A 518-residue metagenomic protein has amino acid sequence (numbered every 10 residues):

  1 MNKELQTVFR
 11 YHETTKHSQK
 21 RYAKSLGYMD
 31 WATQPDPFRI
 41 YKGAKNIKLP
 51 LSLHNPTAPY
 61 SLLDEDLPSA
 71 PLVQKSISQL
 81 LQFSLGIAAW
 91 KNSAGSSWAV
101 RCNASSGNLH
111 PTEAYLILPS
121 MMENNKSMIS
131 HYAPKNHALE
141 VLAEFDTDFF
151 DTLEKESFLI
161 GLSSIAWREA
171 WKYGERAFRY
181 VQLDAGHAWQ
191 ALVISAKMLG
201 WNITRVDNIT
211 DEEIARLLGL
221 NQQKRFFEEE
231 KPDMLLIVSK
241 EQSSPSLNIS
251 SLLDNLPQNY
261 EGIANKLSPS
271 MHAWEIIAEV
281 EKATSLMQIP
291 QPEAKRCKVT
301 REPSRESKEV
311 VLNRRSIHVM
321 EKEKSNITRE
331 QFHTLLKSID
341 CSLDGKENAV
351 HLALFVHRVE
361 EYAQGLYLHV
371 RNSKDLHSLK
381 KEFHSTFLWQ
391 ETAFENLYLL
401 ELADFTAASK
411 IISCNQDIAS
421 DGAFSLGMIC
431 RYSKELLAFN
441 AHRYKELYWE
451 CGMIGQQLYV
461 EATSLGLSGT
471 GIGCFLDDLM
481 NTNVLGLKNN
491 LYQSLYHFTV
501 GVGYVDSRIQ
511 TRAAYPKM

Functional and structural regions predicted by a protein language model:
M1-Q457, S464-M518: N-terminal accessory segments that position/regulate proteins before the catalytic core
